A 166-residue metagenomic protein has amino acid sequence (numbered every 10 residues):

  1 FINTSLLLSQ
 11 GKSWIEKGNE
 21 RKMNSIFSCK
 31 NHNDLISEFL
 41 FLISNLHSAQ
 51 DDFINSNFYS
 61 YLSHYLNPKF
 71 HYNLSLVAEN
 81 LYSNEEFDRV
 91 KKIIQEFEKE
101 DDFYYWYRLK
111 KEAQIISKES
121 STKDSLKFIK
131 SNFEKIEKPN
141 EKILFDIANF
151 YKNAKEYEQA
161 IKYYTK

Functional and structural regions predicted by a protein language model:
N3-L6, P68, D102-F103, E137-K138: Short coil turns that delineate tetratricopeptide repeat
T4, L8, N73, W106-R108 (+1 more regions): TPR alpha-solenoid repeat register
L8, F53, F87, T122-K123 (+1 more regions): TPR-repeat structural position
N24-F39, E134-I136: TPR-adjacent "capping" and linker segments in tetratricopeptide-repeat scaffold/adaptor proteins
Y61, Q95, K130-S131, T165: Alpha-solenoid helical repeat scaffolds
